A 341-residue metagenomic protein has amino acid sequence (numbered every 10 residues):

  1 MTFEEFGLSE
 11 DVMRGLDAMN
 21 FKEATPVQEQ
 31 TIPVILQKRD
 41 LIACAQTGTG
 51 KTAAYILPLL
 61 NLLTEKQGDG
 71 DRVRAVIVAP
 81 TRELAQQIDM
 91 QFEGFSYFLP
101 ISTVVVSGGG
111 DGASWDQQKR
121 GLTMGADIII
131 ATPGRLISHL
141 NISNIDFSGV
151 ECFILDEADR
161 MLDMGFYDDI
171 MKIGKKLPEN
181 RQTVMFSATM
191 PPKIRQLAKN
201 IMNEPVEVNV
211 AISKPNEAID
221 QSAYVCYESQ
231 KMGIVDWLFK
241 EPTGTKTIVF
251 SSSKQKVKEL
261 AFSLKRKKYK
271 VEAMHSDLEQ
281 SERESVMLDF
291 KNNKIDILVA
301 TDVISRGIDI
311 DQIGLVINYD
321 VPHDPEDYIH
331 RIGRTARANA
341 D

Functional and structural regions predicted by a protein language model:
T2-D341: Conserved helicase RecA-like core
